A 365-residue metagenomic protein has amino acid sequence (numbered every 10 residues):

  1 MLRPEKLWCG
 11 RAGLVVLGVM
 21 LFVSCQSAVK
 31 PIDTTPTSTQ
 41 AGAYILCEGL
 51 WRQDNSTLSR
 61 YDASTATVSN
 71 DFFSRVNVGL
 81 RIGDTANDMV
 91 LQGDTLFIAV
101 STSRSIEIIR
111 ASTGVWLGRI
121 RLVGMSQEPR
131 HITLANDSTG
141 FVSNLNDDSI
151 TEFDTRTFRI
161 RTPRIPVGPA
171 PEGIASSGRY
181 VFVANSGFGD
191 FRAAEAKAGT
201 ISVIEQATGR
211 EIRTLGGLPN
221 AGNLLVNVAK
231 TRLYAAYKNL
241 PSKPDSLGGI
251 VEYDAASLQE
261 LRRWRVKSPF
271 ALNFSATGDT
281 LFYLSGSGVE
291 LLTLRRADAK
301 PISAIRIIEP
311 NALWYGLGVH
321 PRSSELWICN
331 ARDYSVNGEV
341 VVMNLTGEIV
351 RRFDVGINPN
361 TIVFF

Functional and structural regions predicted by a protein language model:
M1-C9: N-terminal secretory signal peptides that target proteins for export/translocation
E5, G13, A297-D298: Small/flexible residues
E5-K6, F22, L326: Mature extracytoplasmic/luminal segments of secretory-pathway proteins
L7-W8, V16, P301: Intrinsically disordered, low-complexity segments enriched in polar/charged small residues
W8-R11, C329: Hydrophobic alpha-helical segments, principally membrane-spanning helices and signal/leader peptides
A12-S24: Bacterial N-terminal signal peptides
C25-F365: Predominantly soluble domains enriched in secretory-pathway, periplasmic, or organellar proteins
